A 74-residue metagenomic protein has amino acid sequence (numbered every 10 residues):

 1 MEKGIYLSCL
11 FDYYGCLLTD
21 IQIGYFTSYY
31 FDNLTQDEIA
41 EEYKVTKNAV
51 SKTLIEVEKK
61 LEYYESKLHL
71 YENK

Functional and structural regions predicted by a protein language model:
E2-G15: Short, Lys/Arg-enriched N-terminal segment that forms or immediately precedes the first helix of a structured domain
D20-D32: Short amphipathic alpha helix immediately N-terminal
Y25, E38-A40, V50: Hydrophobic positions on the alpha-helical face of helix-turn-helix-like DNA-binding modules
D32-E38: Short, charged amphipathic recognition helices of the HTH superfamily and cognate SANT/SANTA-like modules
T35, K44-A49: Helix-turn-helix DNA-binding motif, specifically the short coil turn and the N-cap/start of the second
T53-E56: Residues within the DNA-recognition helix of helix-turn-helix
E58-E65: C-terminal flanking helix
S66-K74: Short, basic, alpha-helical segments at the C-terminal edge of helix-turn-helix-like DNA-binding modules
